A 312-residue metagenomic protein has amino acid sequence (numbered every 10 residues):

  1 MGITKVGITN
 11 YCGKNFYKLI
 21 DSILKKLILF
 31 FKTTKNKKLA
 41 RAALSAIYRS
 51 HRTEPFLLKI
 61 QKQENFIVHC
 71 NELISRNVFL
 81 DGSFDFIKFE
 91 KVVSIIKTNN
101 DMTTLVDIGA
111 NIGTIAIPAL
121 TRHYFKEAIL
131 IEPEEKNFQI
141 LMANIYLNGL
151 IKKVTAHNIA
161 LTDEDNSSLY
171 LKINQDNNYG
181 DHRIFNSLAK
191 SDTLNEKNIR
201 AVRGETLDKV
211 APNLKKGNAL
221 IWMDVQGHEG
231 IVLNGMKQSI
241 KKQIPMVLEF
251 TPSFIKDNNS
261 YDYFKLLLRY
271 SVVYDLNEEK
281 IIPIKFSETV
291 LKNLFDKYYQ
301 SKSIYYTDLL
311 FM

Functional and structural regions predicted by a protein language model:
G2-M312: Phosphate/nucleotide-binding beta-alpha loop and adjacent structural elements of enzyme active sites
